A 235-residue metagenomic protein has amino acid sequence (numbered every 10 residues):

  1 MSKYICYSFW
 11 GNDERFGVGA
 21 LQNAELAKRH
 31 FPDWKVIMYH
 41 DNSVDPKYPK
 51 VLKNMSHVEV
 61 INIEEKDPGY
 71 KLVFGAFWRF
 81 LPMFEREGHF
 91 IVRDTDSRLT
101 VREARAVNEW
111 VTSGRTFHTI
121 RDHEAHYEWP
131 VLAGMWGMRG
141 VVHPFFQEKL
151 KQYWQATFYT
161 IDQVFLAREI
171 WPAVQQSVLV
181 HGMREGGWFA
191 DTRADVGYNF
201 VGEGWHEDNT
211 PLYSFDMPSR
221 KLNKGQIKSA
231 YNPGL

Functional and structural regions predicted by a protein language model:
M1-D67: N-terminal anchoring/stem segment of glycosyltransferases
L26, Y48-V51, P82, E103-V107: A short acidic, amphipathic alpha-helical/loop segment
D67-W78: A short, glycine-/small-residue-rich helix N-cap motif at loop->alpha-helix starts within glycosyltransferase
A76-F80, A104, D162-V164: Conserved glycosyltransferase catalytic-site signature
F90-V92: Short aromatic/hydrophobic "clamp" motif used to bind/position activated sugar donors
T95-S97: Short acidic donor-binding/metal-coordinating loop in glycosyltransferase active sites
L99-P130: Conserved donor-nucleotide/metal-binding helix-loop-beta segment in metal-dependent transferases, i.e., the alpha-helix
E124-H126, M135-L235: Catalytic core and acceptor-binding pocket of nucleotide-sugar-dependent glycosyltransferases
